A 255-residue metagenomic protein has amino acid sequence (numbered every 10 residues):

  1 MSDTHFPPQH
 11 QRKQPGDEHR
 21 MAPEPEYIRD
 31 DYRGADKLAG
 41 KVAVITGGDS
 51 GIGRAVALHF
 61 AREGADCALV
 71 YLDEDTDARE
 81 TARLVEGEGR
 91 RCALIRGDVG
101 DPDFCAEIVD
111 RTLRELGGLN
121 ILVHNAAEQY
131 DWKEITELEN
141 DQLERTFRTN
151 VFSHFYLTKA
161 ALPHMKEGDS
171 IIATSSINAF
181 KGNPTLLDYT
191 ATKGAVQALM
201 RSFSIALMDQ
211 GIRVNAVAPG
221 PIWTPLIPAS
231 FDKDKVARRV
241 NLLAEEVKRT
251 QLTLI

Functional and structural regions predicted by a protein language model:
M1-Y27, A216, R238-I255: C-terminal helical subdomain
A65-E80: Conserved glycine-rich Rossmann-like NAD(P)H-binding loop of the short-chain dehydrogenase/reductase
D101, A106, R114, A127-E144 (+3 more regions): Conserved mid-core segment of classical short-chain dehydrogenase/reductases
N120, T136-F155, I172, V196 (+1 more regions): Catalytic Tyr-X3-Lys loop
T158, T192, M200: Active-site helix of classical SDR
P163, I205-D209: Alpha-helical segment proximal to the catalytic Tyr-Lys
S176: Residue(s) in the substrate-gating loop at a strand-loop-helix junction that position the organic substrate next
T185-L187, D209, P221-Q251: A glycine/serine/threonine-rich, flexible loop-to-helix segment that serves as the NAD(P) cofactor-binding "lid"
